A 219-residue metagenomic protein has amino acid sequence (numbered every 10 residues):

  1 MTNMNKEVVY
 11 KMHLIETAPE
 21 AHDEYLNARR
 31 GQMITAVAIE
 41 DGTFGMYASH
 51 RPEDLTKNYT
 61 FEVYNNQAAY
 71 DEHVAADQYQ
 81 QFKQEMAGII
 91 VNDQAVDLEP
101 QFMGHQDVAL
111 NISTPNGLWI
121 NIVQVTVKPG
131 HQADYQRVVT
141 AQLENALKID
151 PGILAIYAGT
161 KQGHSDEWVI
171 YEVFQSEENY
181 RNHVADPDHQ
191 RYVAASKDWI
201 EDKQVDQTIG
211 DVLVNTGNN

Functional and structural regions predicted by a protein language model:
M1-E7, Y47-T56, Q81-W119, Q124 (+3 more regions): Glycine-rich beta-strand-turn "strand-cap" elements at beta-sheet edges
M1-Q81: Ordered, small/hydrophobic-rich secondary-structure cores
M12-L14, F61, I122-Q124, V169-Y171: Short aromatic/hydrophobic contact patches that present stacked aromatics for nucleic-acid/ligand binding
E16-E20, N65, T126-G130, F174-E177: Structural beta->alpha junctions
A18, R30-M33, G104, K128 (+1 more regions): N-terminal/domain-start segments enriched in small and hydrophobic, helix-friendly residues, covering either
G31-G45, V63-D97, L147-L154, V173-I209: An amphipathic, aromatic/His-enriched active-site/gating alpha helix that lines ligand/cofactor pockets
K128-Y157: A mid-sequence, solvent-exposed acidic-amphipathic segment
